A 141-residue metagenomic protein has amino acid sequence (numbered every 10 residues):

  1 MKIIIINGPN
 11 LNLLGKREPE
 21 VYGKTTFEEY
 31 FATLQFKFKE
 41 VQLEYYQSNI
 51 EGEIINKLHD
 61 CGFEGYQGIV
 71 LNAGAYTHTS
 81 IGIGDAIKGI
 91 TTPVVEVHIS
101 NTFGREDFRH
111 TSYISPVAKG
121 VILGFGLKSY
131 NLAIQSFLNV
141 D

Functional and structural regions predicted by a protein language model:
M1-I4: Extreme N-terminal starter segment of soluble prokaryotic enzymes
L13-E28: Glycine- and acidic-residue-enriched helix-capping/strand-helix junction motifs
E44-G52: Short beta->alpha junction loops
E44-Y45, V95, G104-D141: Short, glycine-/small-residue-rich phosphate/pyrophosphate-handling segment
E53-N72: Short, electropositive alpha-helical surface patch
C61-F63, I87-G89, T111-P116: Short, hinge-like loop/turn segments at secondary-structure boundaries
Q67-F103: Mid-chain, well-packed structural core segment of small domains
